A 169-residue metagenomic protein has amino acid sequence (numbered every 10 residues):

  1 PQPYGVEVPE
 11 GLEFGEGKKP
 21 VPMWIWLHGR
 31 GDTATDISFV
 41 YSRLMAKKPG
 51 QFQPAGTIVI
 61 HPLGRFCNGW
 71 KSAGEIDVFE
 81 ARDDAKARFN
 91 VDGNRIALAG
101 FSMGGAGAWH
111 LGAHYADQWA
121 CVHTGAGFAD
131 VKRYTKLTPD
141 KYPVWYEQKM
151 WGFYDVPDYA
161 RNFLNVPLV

Functional and structural regions predicted by a protein language model:
P1-M23: A domain-start/cap signature at the N-terminus of enzymes
K18-R88: Active-site machinery of serine-nucleophile hydrolases
P22, T57, R95, A120 (+1 more regions): Alpha/beta-hydrolase fold active-site loops
W26-R30, P62-R65, A99-M103, T124-F128: Active-site-proximal beta-strand/loop segments in catalytic clefts of secreted hydrolases
D32-A34, C67-G69, G105-G107, A129-R133: Flexible loop/turn segments at secondary-structure boundaries
T35-S42, D117-P167: Mobile cap/lid helix-loop segments that gate and shape the active-site cleft of serine hydrolases
N90-S102: Alpha/beta-hydrolase fold nucleophile elbow
G100-A113: Glycine-rich nucleophile elbow surrounding the catalytic serine of serine-hydrolase chemistry
